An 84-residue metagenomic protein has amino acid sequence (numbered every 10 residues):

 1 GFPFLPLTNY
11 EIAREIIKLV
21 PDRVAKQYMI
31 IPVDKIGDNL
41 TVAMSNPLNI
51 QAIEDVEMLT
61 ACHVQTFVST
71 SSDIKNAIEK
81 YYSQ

Functional and structural regions predicted by a protein language model:
G1-Q84: N-terminal, intrinsically disordered, highly charged
